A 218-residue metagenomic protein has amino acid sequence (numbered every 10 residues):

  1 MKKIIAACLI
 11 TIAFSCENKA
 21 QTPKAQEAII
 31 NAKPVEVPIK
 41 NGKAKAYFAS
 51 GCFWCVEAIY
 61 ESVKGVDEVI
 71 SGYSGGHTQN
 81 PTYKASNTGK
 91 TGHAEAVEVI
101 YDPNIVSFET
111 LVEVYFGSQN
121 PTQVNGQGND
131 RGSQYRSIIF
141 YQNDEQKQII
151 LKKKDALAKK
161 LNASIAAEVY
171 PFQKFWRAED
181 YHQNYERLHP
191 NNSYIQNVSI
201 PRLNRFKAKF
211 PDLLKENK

Functional and structural regions predicted by a protein language model:
M1-A25: Bacterial Sec-dependent N-terminal signal peptides
C16-K218: Flexible coil/turn and secondary-structure edge motifs
